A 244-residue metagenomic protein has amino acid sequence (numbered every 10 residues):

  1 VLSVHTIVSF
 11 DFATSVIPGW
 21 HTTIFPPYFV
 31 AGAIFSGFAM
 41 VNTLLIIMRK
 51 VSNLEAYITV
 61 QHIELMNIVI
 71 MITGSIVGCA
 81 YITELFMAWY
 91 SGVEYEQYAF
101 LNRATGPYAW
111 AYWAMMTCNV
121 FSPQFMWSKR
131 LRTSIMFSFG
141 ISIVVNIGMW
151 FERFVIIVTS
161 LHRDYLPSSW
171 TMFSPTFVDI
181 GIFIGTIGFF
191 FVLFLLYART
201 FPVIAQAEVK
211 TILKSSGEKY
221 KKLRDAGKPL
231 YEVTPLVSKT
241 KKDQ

Functional and structural regions predicted by a protein language model:
V1-Y112: Long, contiguous internal "core" modules enriched in hydrophobic/ aromatic residues
T22-G32, E94-M116, S134, L166-F194: Membrane-interface transmembrane-helix boundary segments in multi-pass integral membrane proteins
N42-L45, R49, T117-R132: Alpha-helical transmembrane segments in multipass membrane proteins, preferentially the mid-helix core
L45-K50, S128-K129, F137, L196-K210: Juxtamembrane/interface segments at transmembrane-helix termini
Q61, R163-M172, F183-Q244: Extramembrane terminal tails and long inter-domain/linker segments of multi-pass membrane proteins
C79, P123, R153, P202: Hydrophobic, well-ordered secondary-structure elements that form the walls of internal hydrophobic environments
F137-I147: Central hydrophobic cores of alpha-helical transmembrane segments in multi-pass integral membrane proteins
W150-Y165: Membrane-proximal extracellular juxtamembrane segment immediately upstream of a following transmembrane helix
